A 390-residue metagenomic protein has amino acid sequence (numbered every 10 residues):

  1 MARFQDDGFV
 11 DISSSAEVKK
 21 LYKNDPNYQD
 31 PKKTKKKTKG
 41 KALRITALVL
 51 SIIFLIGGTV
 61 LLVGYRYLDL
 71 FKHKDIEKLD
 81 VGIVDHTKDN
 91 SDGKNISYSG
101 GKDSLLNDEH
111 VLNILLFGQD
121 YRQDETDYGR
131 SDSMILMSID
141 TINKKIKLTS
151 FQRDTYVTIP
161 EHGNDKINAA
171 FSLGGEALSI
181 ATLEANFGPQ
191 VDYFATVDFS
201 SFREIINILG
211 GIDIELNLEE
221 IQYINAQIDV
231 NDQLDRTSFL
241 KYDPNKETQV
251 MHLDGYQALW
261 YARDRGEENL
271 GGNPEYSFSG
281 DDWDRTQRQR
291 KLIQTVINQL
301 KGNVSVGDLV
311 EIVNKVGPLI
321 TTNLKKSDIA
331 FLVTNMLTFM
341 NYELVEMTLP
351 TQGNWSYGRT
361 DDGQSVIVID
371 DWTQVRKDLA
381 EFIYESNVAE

Functional and structural regions predicted by a protein language model:
A2-V10, D30, T34-N143, R263 (+1 more regions): Entry/capping segment at the start of metal-dependent catalytic domains with acidic active-site entry clusters
K88-S104, H110-L112, D124, T158-I159 (+2 more regions): C-terminal solvent-exposed extensions
E109-L112, G129-M134, N143-F151, H162 (+8 more regions): Extracytoplasmic
Y121-T126, D165-L173, G188-Y193, E247-T248 (+4 more regions): Second-shell loop/turn segments in exported
S131-S133, N164, N168, E176-E184 (+11 more regions): Extracytoplasmic/secreted envelope proteins and their assembly/folding machinery, especially bacterial periplasmic
T141, Y156, S172, E184-G188 (+6 more regions): Sec-exported extracytoplasmic/periplasmic mature domains
L173-T237, N323-K325, I329: Amphipathic, coiled-coil-like alpha-helical scaffolding segments used for oligomerization/assembly
N207-V304, A389-E390: Flexible, polar/acidic helix-loop-strand segments at domain edges
